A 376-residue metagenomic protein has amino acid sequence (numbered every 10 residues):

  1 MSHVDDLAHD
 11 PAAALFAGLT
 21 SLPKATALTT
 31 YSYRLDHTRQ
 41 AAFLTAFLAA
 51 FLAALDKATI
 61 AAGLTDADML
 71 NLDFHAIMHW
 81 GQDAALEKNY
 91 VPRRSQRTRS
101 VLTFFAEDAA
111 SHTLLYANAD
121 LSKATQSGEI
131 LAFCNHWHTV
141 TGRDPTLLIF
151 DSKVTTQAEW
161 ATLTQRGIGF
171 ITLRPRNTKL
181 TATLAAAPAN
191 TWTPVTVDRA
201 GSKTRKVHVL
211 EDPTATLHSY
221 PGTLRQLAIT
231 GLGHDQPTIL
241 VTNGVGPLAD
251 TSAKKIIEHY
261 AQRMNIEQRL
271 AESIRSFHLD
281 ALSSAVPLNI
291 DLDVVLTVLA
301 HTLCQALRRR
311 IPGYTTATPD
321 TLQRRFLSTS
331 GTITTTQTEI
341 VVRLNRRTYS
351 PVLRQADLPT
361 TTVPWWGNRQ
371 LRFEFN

Functional and structural regions predicted by a protein language model:
S2-F16: DNA-recognition alpha helix
V4, K24, L28, D66-I77 (+6 more regions): Short, conserved catalytic/metal-binding motifs centered on acidic residues
L19-S21, A25-F105: Active-site-proximal, Lys/Arg-enriched surface segment that forms a nucleic-acid-binding/basic interface patch
P92-T141: Electropositive, glycine- and tryptophan-enriched low-complexity nucleic-acid-binding patches
L121-K179: Domain-level cores of phosphate- or acyl-group-handling catalytic modules
A161, Q165-R269, S273-H278, T361-N376: An anionic, glycine-rich sequence signature occurring as long contiguous blocks
A200-G201, A300-N376: A short, flexible helix-boundary coil/loop motif
T251-Y260, S276-L292, L307-P319, T338-V341: Short, solvent-exposed helix-loop connector elements
